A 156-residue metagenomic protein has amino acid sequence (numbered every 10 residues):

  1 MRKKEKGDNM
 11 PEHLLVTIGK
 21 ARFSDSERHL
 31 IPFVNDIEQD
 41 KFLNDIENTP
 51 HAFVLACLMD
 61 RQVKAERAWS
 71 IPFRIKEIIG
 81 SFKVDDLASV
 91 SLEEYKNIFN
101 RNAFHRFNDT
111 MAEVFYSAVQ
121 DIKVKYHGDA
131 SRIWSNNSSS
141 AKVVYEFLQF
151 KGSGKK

Functional and structural regions predicted by a protein language model:
M1-I37: Intrinsically disordered, low-complexity, charged terminal extensions of DNA damage-control enzymes
P32-F33, E38-Q39, D45-I46, S89 (+2 more regions): Short leucine-rich amphipathic alpha-helices used at interfaces
K41-A52, Q62, E66, H105-T110: Structural motif
H51-A52, A68, S139-V143: N-terminal alpha-helical segment
A52-R61, S117: Short, hydrophobic/amphipathic alpha-helical patches that form generic packing surfaces within helical domains
S70-I75: Short Gly/aromatic-enriched secondary-structure transition segments
I78-K151: Alpha-helical ds-nucleic-acid-binding substructure associated with the helix-hairpin-helix region of base-excision DNA
